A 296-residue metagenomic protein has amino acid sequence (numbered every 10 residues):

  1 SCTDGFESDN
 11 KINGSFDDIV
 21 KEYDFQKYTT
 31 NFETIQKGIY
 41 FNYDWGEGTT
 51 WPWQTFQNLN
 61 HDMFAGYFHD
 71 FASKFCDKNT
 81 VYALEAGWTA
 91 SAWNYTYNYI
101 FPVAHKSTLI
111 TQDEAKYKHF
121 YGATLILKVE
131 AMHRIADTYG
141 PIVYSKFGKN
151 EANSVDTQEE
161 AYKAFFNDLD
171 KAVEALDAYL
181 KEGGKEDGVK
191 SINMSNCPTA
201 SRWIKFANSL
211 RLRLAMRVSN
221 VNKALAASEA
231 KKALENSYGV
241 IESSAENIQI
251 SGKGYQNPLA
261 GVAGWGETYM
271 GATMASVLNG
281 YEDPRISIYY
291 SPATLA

Functional and structural regions predicted by a protein language model:
S1-C2, A104: Generic low-polarity alpha-helical segments
C2-A65: Membrane-proximal, proline-rich intrinsically disordered regions
D70-A296: Structured, solvent-exposed acidic/aromatic patches
